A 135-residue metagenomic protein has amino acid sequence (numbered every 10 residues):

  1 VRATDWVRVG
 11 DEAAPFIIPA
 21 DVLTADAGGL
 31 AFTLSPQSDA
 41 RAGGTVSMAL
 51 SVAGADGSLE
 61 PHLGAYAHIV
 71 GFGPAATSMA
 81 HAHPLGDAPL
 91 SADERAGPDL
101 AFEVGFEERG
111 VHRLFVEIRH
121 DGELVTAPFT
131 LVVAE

Functional and structural regions predicted by a protein language model:
V1-E135: N-terminal soluble domains immediately following signal/targeting peptides that reside in extracytoplasmic
